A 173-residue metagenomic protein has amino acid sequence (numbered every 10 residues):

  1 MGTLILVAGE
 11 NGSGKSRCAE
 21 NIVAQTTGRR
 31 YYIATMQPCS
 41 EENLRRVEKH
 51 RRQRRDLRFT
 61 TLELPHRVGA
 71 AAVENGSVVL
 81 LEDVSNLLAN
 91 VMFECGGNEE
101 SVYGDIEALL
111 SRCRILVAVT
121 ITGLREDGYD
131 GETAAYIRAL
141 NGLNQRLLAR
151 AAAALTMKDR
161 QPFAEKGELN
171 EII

Functional and structural regions predicted by a protein language model:
M1-G2, E74, E107-L110: Catalytic phosphate/metal-binding cores of nucleic-acid and nucleotide-processing enzymes, i.e., regions that mediate
G2-V73: Conserved P-loop
T3-V7, R30, S77-N86, I115-A118: Generic beta-sheet signal
N11-G12, Q37, S85, G123-L124 (+1 more regions): Short, glycine/serine-rich, charged loops/turns that create anion-binding and catalytic segments at active sites
A19, H50, L80, I121 (+1 more regions): Residue-level signal for inorganic ion chemistry
T27, R58, G76-S77, C113 (+1 more regions): Short, well-ordered alpha-helix to beta-strand connector turns
R52, L57-E100: Helix-adjacent hinge/juxtasegments
L88-I173: Replace "adjacent to P-loop NTPase cores in ATP/GTP-dependent enzymes" with "adjacent to NTP-binding cores
